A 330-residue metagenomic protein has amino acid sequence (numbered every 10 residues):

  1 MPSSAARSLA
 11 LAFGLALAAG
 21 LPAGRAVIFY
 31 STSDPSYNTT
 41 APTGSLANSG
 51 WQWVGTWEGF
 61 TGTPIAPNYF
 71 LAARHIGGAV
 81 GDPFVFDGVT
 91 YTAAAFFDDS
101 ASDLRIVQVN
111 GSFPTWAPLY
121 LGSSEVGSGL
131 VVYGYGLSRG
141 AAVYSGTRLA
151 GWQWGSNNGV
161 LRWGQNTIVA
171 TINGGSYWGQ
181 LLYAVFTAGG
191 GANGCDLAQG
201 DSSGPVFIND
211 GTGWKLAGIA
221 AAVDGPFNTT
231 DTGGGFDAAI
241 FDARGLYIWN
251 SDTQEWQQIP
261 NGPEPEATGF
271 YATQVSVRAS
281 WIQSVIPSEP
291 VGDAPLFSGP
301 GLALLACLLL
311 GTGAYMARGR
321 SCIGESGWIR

Functional and structural regions predicted by a protein language model:
P2-F13, A19-I28, A272-T273, Q283-L305: Short, threonine-centered small-residue motifs that mark membrane-proximal processing/anchoring sites and TM-junction
V27-W53, F60-G77, W163, C195-V291: C-terminal subregion of chymotrypsin/trypsin-like serine protease catalytic domains
G62, G88-F97, A117-L119, T167-A170: Short, surface-exposed loop motifs enriched in S/T, G, D/E and P with embedded aromatic residues
A66-P67, L71-S102, S112, E125 (+2 more regions): Catalytic-histidine neighborhood of serine endopeptidases, predominantly the chymotrypsin-like S1/PA family
D103-V107: Short beta-strand micro-motifs in enzyme catalytic cores
N110-G200, A217-A243: Chymotrypsin/trypsin-fold serine protease catalytic domain
G299-S321: A cross-kingdom C-terminal cell-surface attachment/processing module
S321-R330: Cytoplasmic C-terminal tails of single-pass
